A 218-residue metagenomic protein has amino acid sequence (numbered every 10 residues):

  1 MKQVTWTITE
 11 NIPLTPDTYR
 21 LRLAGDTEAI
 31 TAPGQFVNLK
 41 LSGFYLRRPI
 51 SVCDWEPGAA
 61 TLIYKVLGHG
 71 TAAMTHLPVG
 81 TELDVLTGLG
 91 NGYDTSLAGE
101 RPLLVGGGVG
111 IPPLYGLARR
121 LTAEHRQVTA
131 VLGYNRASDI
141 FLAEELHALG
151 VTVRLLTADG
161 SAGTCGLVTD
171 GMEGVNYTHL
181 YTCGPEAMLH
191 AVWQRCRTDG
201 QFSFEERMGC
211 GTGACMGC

Functional and structural regions predicted by a protein language model:
K2-T81: Ferredoxin-reductase
L21-L23, L39, L62-Y64, A130 (+3 more regions): Preference for bulky hydrophobic residues occupying beta-strand positions in well-ordered beta-sheet regions
H69-G209: FNR/FR-type flavoprotein reductase catalytic core
C210-C218: Cysteine-cluster motifs in flexible loop/terminal segments that predominantly coordinate metals
